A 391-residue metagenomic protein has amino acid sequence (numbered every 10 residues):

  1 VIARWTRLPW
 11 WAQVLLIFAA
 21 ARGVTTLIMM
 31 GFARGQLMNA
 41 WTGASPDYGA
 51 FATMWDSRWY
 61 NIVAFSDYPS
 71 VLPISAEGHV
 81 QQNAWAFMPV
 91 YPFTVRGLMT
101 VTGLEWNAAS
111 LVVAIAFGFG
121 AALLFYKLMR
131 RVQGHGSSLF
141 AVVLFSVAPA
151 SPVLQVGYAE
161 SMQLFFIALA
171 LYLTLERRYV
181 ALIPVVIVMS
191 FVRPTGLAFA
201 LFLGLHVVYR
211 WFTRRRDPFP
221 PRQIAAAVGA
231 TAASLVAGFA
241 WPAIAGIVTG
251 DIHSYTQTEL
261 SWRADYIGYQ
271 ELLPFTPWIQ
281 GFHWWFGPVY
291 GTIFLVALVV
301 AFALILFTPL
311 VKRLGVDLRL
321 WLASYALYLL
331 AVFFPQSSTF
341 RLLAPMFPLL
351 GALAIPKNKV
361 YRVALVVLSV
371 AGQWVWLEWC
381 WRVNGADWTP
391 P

Functional and structural regions predicted by a protein language model:
A21-M38, A200-T213, P221-I305, L318-L322: Membrane-lumen/periplasm interface segments of specific transmembrane helices in polyprenyl phosphate-linked
M54-P73, E77-G103, Q270-I279: Short hydrophobic/aromatic helix or loop-helix immediately within or flanking a transmembrane segment in polytopic
H79-W85, P89, F93, V101-G120 (+1 more regions): Loop-to-helix entry region of an early transmembrane alpha helix in multi-pass inner-membrane enzymes
G97, A109-V132, A303-F307: Transmembrane-helix motifs of polytopic, lipid-linked glycan transferases
E105-A109, F125-V147, A181, V316-L320: Transmembrane-helix signature of polytopic, membrane-embedded enzymes that assemble or transfer cell-envelope glycans
R131-Q133, L139-G157, L171-Y172, F191: Transmembrane and membrane-interface helices of multi-pass, inner-membrane envelope-modifying transferases
V156-M162, T339-F340: Short acidic/glycine- and proline-prone juxtamembrane loop motifs at membrane-interface regions of multi-pass membrane
A170-A181, K357: Membrane-interface transmembrane helices that cradle and orient dolichyl/undecaprenyl
